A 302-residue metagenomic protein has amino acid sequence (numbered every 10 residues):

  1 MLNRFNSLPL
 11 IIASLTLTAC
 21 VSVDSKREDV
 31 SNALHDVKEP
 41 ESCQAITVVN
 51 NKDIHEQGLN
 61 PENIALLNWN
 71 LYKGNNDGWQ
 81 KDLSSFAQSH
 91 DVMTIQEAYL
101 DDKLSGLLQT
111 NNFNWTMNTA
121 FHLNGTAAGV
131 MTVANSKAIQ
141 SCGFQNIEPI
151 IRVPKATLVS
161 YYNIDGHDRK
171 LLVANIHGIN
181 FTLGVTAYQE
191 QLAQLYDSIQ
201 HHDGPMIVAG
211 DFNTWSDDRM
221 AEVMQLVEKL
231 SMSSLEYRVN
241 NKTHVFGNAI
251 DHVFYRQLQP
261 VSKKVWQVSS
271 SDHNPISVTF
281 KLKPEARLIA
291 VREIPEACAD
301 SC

Functional and structural regions predicted by a protein language model:
L2-P9, A19-T110, H122-L123, P284-R287 (+1 more regions): N-terminal, active-site-proximal structural segment of metallo-dependent hydrolase catalytic domains
V21-K52, I199-D203, T214-C302: Metal-dependent phosphoester-hydrolase catalytic domains
V30-D53, V92, Q96-K170, W266-Q267: Structured beta-strand-rich core segments of catalytic domains in phosphoester-bond hydrolases
N63-L71, K81-G106, L172-I176, L195-M220 (+3 more regions): Active-site beta-strand/loop signature of hydrolases that rely on acidic residues for catalysis
W69-Y72, Q96-A98, N118-H122, A134-S136 (+6 more regions): Active-site-proximal beta-strand/loop segments in catalytic clefts of secreted hydrolases
C142-I150, I176-T186: Surface-exposed cleft-lining segments at the edges of enzyme active sites
G166, L171-N180: Active-site-proximal loop/helix segment associated with metal-binding centers of metalloenzymes
V185-D197: Alpha-helical scaffold elements lining the catalytic groove of polysaccharide deacetylases
